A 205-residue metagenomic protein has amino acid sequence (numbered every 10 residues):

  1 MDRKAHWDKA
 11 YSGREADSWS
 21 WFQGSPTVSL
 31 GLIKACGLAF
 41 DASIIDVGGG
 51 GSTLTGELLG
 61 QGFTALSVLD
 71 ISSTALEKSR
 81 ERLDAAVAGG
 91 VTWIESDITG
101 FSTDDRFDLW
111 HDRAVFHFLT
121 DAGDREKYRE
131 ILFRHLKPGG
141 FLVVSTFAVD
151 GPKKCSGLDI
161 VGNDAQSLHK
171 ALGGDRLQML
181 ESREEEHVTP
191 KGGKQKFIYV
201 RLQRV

Functional and structural regions predicted by a protein language model:
M1-D105, L119-H135, F141-V205: Class I (Rossmann-like) S-adenosyl-L-methionine-dependent methyltransferase catalytic domain, capturing the SAM-binding
D108: Conserved acidic residues
H111: A conserved beta-strand element that flanks and buttresses the S-adenosyl-L-methionine
A114-F118: Short catalytic micro-motifs in class I SAM-dependent methyltransferases
